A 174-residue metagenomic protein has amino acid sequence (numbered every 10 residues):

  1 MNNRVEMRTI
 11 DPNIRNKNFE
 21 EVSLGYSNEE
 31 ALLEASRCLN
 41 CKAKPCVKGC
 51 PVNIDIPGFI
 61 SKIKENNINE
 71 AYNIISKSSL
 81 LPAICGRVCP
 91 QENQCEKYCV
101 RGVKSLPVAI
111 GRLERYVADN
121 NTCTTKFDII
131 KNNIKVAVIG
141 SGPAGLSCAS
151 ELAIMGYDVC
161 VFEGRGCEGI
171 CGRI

Functional and structural regions predicted by a protein language model:
M1-K135: Ferredoxin-type iron-sulfur electron-transfer modules and their immediate structural context
F59, P143, I170-R173: Gly/Ser/Thr-rich helix-start
K62-K64, A137, S150, G164-E168: Functionally constrained cores in energy, signaling, and assembly domains
Q94, S147, I170: Conserved SAM/SAH-binding loop-helix junction of Class I S-adenosyl-L-methionine-dependent methyltransferases
I110, S150, C171-I174: Short acidic, glycine/serine/threonine-rich loops at helix termini
I134-C160: N-terminal Rossmann-like FAD-binding beta1-loop-alpha1 element of flavoenzymes
Y157-C171: Glycine-rich FAD pyrophosphate-binding loop
